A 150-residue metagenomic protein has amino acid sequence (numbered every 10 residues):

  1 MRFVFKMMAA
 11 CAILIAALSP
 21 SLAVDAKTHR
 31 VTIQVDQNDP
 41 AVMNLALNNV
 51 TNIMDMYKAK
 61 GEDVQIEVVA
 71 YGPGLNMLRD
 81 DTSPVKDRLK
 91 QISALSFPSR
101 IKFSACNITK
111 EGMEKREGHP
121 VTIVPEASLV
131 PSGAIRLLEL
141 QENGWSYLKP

Functional and structural regions predicted by a protein language model:
M1, S21-L22: Polar low-complexity intrinsically disordered regions
M1-A9: Bacterial N-terminal signal peptides that target proteins for export
F3-V4, I15, R136: A residue-level detector for conformationally permissive "hinge/kink" positions
M8-A17: Bacterial N-terminal signal peptides
L22-P150: Secreted/extracellular ectodomain signature
